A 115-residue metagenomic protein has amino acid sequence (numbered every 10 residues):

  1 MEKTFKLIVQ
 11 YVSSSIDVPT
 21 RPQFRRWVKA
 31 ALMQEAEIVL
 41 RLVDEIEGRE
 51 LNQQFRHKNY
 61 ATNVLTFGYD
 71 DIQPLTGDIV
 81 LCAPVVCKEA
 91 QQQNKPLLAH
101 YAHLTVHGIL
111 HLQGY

Functional and structural regions predicted by a protein language model:
M1-A102, L110-Y115: An acidic/histidine-cluster motif and surrounding catalytic segment that typifies divalent-metal-assisted enzyme active
